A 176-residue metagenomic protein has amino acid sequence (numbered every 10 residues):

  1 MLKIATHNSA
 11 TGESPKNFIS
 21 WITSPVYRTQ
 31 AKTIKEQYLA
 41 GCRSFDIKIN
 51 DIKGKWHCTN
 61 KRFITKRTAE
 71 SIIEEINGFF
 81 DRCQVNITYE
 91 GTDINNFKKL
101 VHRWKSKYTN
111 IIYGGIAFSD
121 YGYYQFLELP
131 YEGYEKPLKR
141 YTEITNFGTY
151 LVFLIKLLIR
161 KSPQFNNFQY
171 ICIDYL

Functional and structural regions predicted by a protein language model:
M1-S44, D51-N86, D93, A117-L176: Long, acidic (Asp/Glu-rich), low-complexity accessory segments flanking structured domains
D81-C83, K98-F118, F165: Structural alpha-beta junctions
